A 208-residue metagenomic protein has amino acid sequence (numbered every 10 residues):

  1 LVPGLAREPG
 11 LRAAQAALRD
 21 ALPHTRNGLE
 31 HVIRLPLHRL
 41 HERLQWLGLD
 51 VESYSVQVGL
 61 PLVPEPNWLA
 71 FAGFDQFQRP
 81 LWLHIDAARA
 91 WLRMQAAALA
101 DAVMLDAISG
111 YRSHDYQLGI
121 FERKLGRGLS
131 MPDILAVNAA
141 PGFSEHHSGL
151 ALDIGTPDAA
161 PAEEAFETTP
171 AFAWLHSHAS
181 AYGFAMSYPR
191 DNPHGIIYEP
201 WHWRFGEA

Functional and structural regions predicted by a protein language model:
L1-I108, L118-A208: Extracytoplasmic cell-surface/polysaccharide-interacting catalytic and binding patches
